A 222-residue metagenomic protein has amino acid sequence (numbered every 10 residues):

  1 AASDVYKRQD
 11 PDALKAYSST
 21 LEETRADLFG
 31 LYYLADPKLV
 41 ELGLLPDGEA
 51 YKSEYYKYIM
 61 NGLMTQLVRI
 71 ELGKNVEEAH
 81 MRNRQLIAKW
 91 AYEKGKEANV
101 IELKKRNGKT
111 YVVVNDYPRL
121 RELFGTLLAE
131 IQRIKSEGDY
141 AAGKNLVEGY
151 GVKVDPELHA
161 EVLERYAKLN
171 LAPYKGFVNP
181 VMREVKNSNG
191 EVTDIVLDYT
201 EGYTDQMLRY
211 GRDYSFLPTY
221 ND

Functional and structural regions predicted by a protein language model:
A2-Y6: Short, small-residue-biased leader/transition segments that mark boundaries at the very start of proteins
Q9-T24, P46-A50, E54: Alpha-helix capping and helix-loop boundary segments enriched in small/acidic/polar residues
S19-D36: An active-site-proximal "capping" alpha-helix that borders the catalytic cofactor pocket
L31-I131: Long, well-structured alpha-helical subdomains associated with metal-dependent extracellular/ecto-lumenal hydrolases
I101-D222: Non-catalytic terminal regions of proteins
